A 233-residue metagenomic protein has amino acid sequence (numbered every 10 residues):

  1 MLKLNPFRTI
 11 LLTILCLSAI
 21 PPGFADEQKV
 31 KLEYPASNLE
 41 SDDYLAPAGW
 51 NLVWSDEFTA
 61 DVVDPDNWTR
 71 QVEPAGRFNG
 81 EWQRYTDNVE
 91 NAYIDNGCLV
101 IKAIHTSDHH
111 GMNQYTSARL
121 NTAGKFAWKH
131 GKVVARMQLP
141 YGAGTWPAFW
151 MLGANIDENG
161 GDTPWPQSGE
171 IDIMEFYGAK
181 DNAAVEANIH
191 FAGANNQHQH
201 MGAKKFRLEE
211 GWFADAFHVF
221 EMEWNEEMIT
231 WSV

Functional and structural regions predicted by a protein language model:
M1-I10: Bacterial N-terminal signal peptides that target proteins for export
K3, S18-A19, L32, Y44: Compositionally biased, intrinsically disordered/low-complexity regions enriched for serine, proline and threonine
I10-A19: Bacterial N-terminal signal peptides
P21-F24: Sec/Tat signal peptide C-region and signal peptidase I cleavage site
D26-V233: GH16 jelly-roll
